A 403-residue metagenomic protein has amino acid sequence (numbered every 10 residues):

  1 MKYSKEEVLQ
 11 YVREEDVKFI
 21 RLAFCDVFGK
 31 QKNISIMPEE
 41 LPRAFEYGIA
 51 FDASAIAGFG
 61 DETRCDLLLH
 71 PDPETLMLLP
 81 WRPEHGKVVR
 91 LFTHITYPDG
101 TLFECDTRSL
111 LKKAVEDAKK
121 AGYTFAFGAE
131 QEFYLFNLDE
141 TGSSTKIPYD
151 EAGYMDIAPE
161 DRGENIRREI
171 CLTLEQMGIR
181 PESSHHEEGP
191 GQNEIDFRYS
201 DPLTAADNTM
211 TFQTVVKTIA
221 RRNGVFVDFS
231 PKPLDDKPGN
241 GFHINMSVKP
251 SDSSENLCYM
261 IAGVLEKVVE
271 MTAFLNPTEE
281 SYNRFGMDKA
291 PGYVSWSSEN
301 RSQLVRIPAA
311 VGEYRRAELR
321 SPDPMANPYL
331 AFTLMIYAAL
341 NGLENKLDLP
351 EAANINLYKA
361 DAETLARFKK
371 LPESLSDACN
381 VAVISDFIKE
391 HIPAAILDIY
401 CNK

Functional and structural regions predicted by a protein language model:
M1-K403: Glycine-rich, acidic/polar active-site loops that bind/position phosphate-bearing ligands
